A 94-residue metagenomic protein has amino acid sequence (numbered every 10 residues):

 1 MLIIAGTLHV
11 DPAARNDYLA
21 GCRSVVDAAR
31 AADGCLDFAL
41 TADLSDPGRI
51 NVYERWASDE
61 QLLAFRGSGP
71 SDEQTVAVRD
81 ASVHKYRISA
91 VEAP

Functional and structural regions predicted by a protein language model:
L2-H9, A39-R66: Short, well-ordered beta-strand segments in beta-rich or mixed alpha/beta enzyme and ligand-binding folds
I3-R30: N-terminal first-folded block
S24-L36, R55-I88: An amphipathic, aromatic/His-enriched active-site/gating alpha helix that lines ligand/cofactor pockets
V91-P94: Short, low-order "capping/linker" segments at domain edges
